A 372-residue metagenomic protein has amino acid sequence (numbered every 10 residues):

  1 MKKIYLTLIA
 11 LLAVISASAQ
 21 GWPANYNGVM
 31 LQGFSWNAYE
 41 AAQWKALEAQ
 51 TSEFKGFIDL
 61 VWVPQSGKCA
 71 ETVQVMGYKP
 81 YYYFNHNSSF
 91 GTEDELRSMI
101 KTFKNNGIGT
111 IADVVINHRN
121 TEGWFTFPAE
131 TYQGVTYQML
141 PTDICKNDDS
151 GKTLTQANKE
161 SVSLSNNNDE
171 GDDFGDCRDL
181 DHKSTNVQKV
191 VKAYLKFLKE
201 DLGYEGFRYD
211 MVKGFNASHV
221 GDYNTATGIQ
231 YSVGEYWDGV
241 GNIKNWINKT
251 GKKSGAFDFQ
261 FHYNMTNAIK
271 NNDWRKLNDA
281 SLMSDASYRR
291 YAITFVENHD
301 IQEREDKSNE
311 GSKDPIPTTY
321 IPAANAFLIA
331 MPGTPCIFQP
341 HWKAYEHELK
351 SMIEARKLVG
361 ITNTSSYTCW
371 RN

Functional and structural regions predicted by a protein language model:
M1-I4: Positively charged n-region of N-terminal signal peptides that target proteins for export
A10-S18: Hydrophobic h-region of N-terminal signal peptides that target proteins for export in Gram-negative bacteria
Q20-W36, A46-K55, Q65-F84, R97-I108 (+2 more regions): Active-site-proximal helices and loops of the catalytic beta/alpha 8
Y26, C69-K101, E130-D181: Aromatic- and acidic-residue-enriched carbohydrate-binding clefts of CAZyme catalytic domains
F54, G91-G134: Substrate-binding cleft of carbohydrate-active enzyme catalytic domains
H182-Y194: Alpha-helical scaffold elements lining the catalytic groove of polysaccharide deacetylases
